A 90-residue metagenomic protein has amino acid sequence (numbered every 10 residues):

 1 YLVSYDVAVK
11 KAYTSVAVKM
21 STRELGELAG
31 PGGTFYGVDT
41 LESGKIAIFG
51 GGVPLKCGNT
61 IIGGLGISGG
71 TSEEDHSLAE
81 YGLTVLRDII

Functional and structural regions predicted by a protein language model:
Y1-I90: Flexible, solvent-exposed loop/hinge segments and secondary-structure transition points
